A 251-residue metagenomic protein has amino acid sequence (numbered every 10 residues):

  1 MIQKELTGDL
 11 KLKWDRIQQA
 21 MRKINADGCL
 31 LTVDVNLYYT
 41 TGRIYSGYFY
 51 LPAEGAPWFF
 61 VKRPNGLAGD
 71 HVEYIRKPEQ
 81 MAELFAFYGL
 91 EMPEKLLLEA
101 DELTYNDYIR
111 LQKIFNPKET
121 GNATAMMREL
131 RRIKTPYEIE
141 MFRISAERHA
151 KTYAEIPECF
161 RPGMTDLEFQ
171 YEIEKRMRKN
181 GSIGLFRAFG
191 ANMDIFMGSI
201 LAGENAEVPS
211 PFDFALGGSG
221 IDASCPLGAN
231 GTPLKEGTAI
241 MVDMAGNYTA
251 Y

Functional and structural regions predicted by a protein language model:
M1-L6, L67-V72, F214-L216: Short, basic, glycine/proline-bearing loop/turn elements
M1-W58, M92, P136, A154 (+1 more regions): Terminal domain-start leader segments
L12-D15, A86-V208, L234: Flexible, acidic/His-enriched mid-domain "rim/lid" segments that flank
T32-D34, V61-R63, L98-L103: Structural motif
S46, P64-A68, Y248: Short, surface-exposed beta-strand-loop junctions and turns on beta-sheet-rich folds
P52-A53, L90-M92, S199-A250: Acidic/histidine-enriched ion/cofactor-binding microenvironments in catalytic or ligand-binding pockets
H71-L84, G121: Short acidic-hydrophobic, aromatic-tinged amphipathic segments that line or gate anion-handling sites
